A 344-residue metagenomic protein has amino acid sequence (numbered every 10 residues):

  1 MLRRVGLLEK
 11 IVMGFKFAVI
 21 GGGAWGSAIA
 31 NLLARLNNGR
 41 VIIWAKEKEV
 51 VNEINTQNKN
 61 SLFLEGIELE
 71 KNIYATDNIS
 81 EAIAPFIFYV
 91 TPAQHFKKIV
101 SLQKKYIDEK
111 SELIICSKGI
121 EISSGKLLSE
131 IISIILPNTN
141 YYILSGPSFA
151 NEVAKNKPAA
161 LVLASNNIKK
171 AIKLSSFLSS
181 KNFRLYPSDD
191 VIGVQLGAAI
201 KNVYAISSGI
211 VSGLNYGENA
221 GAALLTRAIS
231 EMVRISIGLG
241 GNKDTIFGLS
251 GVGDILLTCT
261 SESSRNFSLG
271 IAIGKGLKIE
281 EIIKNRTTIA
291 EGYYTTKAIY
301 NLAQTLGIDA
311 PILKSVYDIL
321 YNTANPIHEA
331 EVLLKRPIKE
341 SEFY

Functional and structural regions predicted by a protein language model:
L2, L8-I67, Y74-D77: NAD(P)+-binding Rossmann beta1-loop-alpha1 motif at the extreme N-terminus of oxidoreductases
G22, V90-P92, T260: Glycine-rich, N-terminal phosphate-binding loop of Rossmann-like dinucleotide-binding domains
L69, T76-P158, L174-S176: Rossmann-like NAD(P)(H) cofactor-binding subdomain of soluble oxidoreductases
H95, Y106, I131-N140, P158-T245: Internal alpha-helical scaffold of NAD(P)-dependent oxidoreductase catalytic cores
I115, N140-S145, L185-D189, G248 (+1 more regions): General beta-strand structural signal in soluble alpha/beta enzymes
K201, S208-G209, I237-F247, I255-Y344: NAD(P)-dependent Rossmann-like dehydrogenase/reductase catalytic/cofactor-binding core
